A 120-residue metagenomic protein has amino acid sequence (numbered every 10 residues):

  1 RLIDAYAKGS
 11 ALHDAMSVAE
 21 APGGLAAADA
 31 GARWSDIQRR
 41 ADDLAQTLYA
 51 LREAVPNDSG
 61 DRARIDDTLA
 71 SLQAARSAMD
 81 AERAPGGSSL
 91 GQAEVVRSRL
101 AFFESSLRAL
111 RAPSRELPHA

Functional and structural regions predicted by a protein language model:
R1-G60, R64: Elongated extramembrane "stalk/tether" segments
D58-A120: Cytosol-/stroma-facing membrane-proximal "stalk/adaptor" domains immediately downstream of transmembrane anchors
